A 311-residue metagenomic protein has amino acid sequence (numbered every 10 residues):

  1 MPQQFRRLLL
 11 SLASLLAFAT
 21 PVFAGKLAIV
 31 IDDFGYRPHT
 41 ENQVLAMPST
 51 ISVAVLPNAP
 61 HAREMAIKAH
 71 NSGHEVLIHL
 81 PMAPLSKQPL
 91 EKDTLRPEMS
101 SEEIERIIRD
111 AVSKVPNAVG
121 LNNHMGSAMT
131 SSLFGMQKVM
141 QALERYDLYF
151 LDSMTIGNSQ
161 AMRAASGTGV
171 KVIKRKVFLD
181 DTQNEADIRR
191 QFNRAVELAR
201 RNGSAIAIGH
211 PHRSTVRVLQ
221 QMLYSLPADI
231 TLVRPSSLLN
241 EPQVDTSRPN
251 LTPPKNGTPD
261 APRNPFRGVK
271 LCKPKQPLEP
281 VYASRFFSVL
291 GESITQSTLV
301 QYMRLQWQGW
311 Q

Functional and structural regions predicted by a protein language model:
M1-L12: Bacterial N-terminal signal peptides that target proteins for export
S14, A19-P21: N-terminal signal peptide c-region/cleavage motif recognized by signal peptidases
F23-P89: Active-site beta->alpha N-cap acidic-glycine motif
L27-I31, K92-E102, D181-A186: Active-site mouth loops of central-metabolism enzymes
R37-T40, H61-M65, L85-P89, M129-F134 (+3 more regions): Extracytoplasmic/secreted cell-surface and envelope-processing proteins
A69-N117: Substrate-binding cleft of extracellular glycoside hydrolase catalytic domains
S101-N193, R200, S204-A205, H210-T231 (+1 more regions): Catalytic domains of cell-wall/extracellular-matrix polysaccharide-remodeling enzymes, centered on de-N-acetylation
R145-T155, S214-Q311: C-terminal domain-boundary segment and adjacent tail
